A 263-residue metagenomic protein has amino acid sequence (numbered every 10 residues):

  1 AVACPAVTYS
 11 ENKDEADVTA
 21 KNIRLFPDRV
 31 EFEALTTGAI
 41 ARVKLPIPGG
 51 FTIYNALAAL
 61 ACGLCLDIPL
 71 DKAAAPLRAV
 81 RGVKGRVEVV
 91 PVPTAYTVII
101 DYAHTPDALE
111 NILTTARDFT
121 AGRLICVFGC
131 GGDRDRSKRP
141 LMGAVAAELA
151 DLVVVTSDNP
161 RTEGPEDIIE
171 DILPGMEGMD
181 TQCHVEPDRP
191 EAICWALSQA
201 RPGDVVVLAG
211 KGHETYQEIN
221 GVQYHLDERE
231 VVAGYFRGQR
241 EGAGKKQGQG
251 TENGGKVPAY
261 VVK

Functional and structural regions predicted by a protein language model:
A3-P5, K13, D28, T37-G38 (+2 more regions): ATP-dependent carboxylate-amine ligase
S10-N12, R24: Residues at the C-termini of beta-strands that transition into short coil/loop
D17: A residue-level signal for beta-strand positions that form part of recognition/binding surfaces within mature
I23-A41: Acidic-glycine-rich active-site phosphate/pyrophosphate-binding loop
R42-G50: A short glycine-threonine-serine/GTX helix/turn-capping micro-motif
